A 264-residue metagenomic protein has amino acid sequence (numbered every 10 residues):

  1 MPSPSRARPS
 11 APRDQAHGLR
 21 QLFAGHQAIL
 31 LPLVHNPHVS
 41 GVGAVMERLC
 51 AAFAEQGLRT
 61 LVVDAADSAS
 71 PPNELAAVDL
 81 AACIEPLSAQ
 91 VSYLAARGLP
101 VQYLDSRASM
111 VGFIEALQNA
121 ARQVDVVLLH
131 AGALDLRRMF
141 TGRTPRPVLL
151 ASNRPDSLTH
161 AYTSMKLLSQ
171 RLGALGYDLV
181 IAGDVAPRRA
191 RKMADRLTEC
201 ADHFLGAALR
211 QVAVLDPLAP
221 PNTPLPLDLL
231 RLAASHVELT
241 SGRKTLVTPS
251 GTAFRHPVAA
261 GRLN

Functional and structural regions predicted by a protein language model:
M1-P32, A174-N264: C-terminal lobe/tail of nucleotide-utilizing enzymes
A24-S40, E55-D125, D195: P-loop/Walker-type NTP enzyme "switch/lid" segment
P32-V42, L150-L158: Short, glycine-rich nucleotide/cofactor-binding loops
G41-A44, K192: Conserved active-site and cofactor/substrate-binding residues in soluble primary-metabolism enzymes
V45-E55, Y162-Q170: Histidine-anchored nucleotide/phosphate-binding helix
M46-L49, P71-L75, G183-A186: Extended, low-complexity, amphipathic alpha-helical coiled-coil/linker regions that act as scaffolds and localization
S109-V214: Conserved catalytic-core segment of NTP-binding enzymes
